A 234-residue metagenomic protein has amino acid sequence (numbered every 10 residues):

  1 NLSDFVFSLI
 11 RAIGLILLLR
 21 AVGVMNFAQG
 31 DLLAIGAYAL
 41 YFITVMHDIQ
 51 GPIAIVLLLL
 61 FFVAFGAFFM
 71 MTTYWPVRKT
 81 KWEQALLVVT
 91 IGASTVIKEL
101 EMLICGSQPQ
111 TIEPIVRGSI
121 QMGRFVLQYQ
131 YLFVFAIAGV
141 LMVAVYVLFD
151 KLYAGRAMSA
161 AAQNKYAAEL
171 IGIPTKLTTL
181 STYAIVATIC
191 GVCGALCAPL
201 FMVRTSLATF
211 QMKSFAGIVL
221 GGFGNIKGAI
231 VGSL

Functional and structural regions predicted by a protein language model:
N1, F5, L9, I35 (+10 more regions): Residue-level signature of the transmembrane alpha-helical core of multi-pass small-molecule transporters
N1-R11, A39, D48-A54, T80-L87 (+4 more regions): Membrane-interfacial amphipathic/re-entrant helices at transmembrane-helix boundaries
L15-A37, G51, T80-A85, A154-A157 (+3 more regions): Short, non-helical or kinked segments that cap or interrupt transmembrane helices
R20-M25, A64-Q108, K151, A208 (+1 more regions): Short loop segments and helix-boundary regions at transmembrane helix junctions of multi-pass inner-membrane proteins
A21-F68, T72: Membrane-embedded helix boundary and interhelical linker motif in transport proteins
A37-Y41, L59-F65, A93-E101, I137-Y146 (+2 more regions): Hydrophobic core segments of alpha-helical transmembrane domains in multi-pass membrane transport and ion-translocation
V77, K81-K151, L177-S181: Transmembrane helix-bundle core of multi-pass membrane transporters and related energy-transducing complexes
V126-S206, I226-G232: Helix-loop-helix "hairpin" substructures at the membrane interface of multi-pass membrane proteins
